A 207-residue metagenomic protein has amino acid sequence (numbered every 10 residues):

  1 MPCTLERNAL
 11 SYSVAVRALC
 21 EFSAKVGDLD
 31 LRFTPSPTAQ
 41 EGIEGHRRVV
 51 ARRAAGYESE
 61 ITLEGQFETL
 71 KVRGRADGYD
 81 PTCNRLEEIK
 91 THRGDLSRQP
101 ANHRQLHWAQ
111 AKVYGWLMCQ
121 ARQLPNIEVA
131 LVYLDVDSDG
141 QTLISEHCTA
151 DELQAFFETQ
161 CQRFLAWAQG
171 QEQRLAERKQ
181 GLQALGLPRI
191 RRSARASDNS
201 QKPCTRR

Functional and structural regions predicted by a protein language model:
M1-N84, A109: Metal-dependent nuclease catalytic cores that hydrolyze phosphodiester bonds in DNA/RNA, characterized by
S23-L29, T91-R93, D137, Q180: Short acidic (Asp/Glu) and glycine-rich catalytic loops that position anionic groups and cofactors
F33, R98-Q99, P188: Short coil/turn segments at secondary-structure junctions
H46-R47, W108, K112-Y114, A194-T205: Short, well-ordered alpha-helical scaffold segments within catalytic/effector domains
V49-R53, G115-R122, C204: Hydrophobic, Leu/Ile/Phe/Ala-enriched alpha-helical segments that form helix-helix packing faces
E64-F156: Mg2+/Mn2+-dependent nuclease catalytic core
L124-R207: ATP-dependent helicase/translocase motor core
